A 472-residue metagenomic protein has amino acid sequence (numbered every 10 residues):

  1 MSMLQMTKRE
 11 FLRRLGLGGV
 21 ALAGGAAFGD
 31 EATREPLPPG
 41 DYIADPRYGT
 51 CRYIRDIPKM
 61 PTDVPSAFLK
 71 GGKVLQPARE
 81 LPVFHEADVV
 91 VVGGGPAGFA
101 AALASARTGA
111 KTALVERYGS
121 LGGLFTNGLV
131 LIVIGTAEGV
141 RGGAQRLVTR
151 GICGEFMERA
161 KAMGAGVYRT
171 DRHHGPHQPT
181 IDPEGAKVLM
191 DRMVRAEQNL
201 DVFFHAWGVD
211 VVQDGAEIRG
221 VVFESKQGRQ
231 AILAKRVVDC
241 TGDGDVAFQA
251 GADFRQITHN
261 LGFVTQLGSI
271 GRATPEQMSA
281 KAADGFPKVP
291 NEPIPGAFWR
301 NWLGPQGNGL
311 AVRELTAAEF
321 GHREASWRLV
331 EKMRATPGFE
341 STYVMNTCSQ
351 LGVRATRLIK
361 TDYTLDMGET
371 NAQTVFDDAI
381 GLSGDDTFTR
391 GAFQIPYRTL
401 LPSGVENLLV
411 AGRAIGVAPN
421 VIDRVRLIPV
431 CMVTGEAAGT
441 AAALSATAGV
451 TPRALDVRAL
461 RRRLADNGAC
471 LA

Functional and structural regions predicted by a protein language model:
S2-L4, E10-A32: N-terminal export signals
Q5, A26-V83: C-terminal segment of N-terminal export signals and the immediately downstream linker at the start of the mature
G16, P38-D63, A104, A110-K111 (+2 more regions): Conserved N-terminal/central alpha/beta ligand/cofactor-binding core
D41-A44, G49, L69, L75-E80 (+6 more regions): Flavin (FAD/FMN)-binding glycine-rich loop and adjacent Rossmann-like elements that form
F84-G95: Beta1/beta-strand and adjacent pyrophosphate-binding region of the FAD-binding site in flavoprotein oxidoreductases
A87-D88, T108-K111, Q198-L200, A234-K235 (+1 more regions): Loop/turn elements at helix/coil->beta-strand transitions in domains of secreted/extracellular proteins
G98: N-terminal Rossmann-fold NAD(P) dinucleotide-binding loop
V212-A231: Conserved beta-strand-loop-beta-strand element in the redox core of flavoprotein oxidoreductases
